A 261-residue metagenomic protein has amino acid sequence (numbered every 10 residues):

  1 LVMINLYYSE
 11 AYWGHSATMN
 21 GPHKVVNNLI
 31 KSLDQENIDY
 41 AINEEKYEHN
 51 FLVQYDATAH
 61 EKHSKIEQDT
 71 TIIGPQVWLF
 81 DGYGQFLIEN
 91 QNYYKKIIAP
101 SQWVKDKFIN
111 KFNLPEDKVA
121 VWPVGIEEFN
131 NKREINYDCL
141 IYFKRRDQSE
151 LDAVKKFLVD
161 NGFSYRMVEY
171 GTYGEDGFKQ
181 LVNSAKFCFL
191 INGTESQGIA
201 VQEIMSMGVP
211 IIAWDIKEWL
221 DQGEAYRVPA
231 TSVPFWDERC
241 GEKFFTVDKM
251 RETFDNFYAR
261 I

Functional and structural regions predicted by a protein language model:
L1-A59: N-terminal pre-catalytic "stem/leader" segment of glycosyltransferase-like enzymes
T18-N20, K24-V25, K107, V124-F178: Conserved catalytic-core segment of nucleotide-activated headgroup transferases in glycan assembly
N50-G82, I98: Active-site proximal beta-strand in glycosyltransferases
F86-K95: A conserved, positively charged/aromatic
K96-D106, P115-N130: Donor nucleotide-sugar binding/catalytic pocket of nucleotide-sugar-dependent glycosyltransferases
C188-F189: A short hydrophobic beta-strand element within the catalytic core of glycosyltransferases that build diverse glycans
G193: Aromatic "clamp/platform" in nucleotide-sugar-dependent glycosyltransferases that forms part of the donor/acceptor
S196-I261: Catalytic binding pocket for nucleotide-activated donors in carbohydrate/polymer assembly enzymes
